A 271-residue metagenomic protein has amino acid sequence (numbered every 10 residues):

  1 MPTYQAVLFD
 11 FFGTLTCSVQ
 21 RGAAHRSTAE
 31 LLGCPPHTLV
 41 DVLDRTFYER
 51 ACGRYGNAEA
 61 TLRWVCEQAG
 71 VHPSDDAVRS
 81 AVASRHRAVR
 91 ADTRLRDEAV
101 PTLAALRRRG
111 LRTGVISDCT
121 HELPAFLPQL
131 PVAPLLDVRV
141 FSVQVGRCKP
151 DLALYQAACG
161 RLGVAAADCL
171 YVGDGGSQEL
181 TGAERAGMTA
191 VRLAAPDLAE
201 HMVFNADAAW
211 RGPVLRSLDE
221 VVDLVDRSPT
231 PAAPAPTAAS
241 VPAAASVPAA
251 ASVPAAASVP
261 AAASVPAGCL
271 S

Functional and structural regions predicted by a protein language model:
M1-Q5, F9, C34, D76 (+6 more regions): Asp-based, Mg2+/Mn2+-dependent phosphohydrolase catalytic module
P2-P101, R108-R109, H121, A125: N-terminal helical cap/lid subdomain that shapes the substrate entry/recognition surface in HAD-like hydrolases
